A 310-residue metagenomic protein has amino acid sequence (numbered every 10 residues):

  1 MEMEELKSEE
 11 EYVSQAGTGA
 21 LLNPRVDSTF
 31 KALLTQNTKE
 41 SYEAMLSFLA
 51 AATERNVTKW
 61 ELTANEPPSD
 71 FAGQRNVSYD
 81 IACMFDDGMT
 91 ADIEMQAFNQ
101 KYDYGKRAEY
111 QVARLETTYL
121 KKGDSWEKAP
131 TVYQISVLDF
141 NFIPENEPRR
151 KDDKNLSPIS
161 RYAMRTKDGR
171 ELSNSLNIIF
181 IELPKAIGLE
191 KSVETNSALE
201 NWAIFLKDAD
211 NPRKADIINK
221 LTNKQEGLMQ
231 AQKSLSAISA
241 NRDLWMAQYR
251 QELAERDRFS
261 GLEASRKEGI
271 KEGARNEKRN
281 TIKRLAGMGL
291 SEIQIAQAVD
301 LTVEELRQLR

Functional and structural regions predicted by a protein language model:
M1-I178, I187-L189: Accessory alpha/beta interaction modules
E2-P24, A91-Q96, K191, S197-E200 (+1 more regions): Short, charged alpha-helical interaction segments and adjacent helix-coil junctions
R165-N174, I179-I181, T195-K207: Low-complexity, glycine/alanine/valine/leucine- and proline-rich hydrophobic stretches
